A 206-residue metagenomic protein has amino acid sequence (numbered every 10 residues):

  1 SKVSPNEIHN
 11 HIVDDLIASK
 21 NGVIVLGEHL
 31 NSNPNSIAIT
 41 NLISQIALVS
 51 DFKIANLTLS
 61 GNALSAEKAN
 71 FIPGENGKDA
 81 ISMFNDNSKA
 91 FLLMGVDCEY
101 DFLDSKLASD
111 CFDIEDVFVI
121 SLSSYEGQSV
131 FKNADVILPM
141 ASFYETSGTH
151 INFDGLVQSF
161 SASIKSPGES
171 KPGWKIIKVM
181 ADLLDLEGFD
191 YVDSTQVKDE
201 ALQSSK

Functional and structural regions predicted by a protein language model:
S1-K206: Non-catalytic alpha/beta scaffold blocks inside enzyme catalytic domains
